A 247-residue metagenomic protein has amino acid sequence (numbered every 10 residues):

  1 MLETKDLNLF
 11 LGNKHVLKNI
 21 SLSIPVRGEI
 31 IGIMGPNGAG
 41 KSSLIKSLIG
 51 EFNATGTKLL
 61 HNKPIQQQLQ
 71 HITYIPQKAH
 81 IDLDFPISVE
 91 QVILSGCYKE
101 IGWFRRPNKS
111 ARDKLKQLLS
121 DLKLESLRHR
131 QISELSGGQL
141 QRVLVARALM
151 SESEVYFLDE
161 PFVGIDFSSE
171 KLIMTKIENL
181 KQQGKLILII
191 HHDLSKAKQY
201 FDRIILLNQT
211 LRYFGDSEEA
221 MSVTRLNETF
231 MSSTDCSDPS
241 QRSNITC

Functional and structural regions predicted by a protein language model:
K109-L127: Conserved ABC ATPase "signature" region
Q131-L135, Q139: Conserved ABC ATPase signature
Y156-D159: Catalytic Walker B motif of ABC-type/P-loop ATPase nucleotide-binding domains
F167-S169: Helix N-cap at the start of a conserved alpha-helix in ABC-type nucleotide-binding domains
H191-H192: H-loop/switch region of ABC-family ATPase nucleotide-binding domains
I204-S217: H-loop (His-switch) and adjacent beta-strand-loop-beta switch element of ABC-type ATPase nucleotide-binding domains
E218, S222-C247: ABC ATPase nucleotide-binding domains
